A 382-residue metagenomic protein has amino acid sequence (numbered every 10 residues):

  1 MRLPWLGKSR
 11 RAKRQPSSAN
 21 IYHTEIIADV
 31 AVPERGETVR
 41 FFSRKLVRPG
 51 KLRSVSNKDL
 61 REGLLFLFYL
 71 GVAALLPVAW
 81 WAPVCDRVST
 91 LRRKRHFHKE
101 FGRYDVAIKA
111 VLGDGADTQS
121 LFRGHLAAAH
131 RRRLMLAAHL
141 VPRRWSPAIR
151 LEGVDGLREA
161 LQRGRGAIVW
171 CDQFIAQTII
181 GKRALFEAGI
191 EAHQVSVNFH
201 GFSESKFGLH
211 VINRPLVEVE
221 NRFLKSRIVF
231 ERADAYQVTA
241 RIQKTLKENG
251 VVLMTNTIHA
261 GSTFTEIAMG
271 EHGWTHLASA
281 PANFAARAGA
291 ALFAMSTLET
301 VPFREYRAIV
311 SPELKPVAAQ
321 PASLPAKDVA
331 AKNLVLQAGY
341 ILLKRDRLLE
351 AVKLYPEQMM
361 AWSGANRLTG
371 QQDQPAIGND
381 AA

Functional and structural regions predicted by a protein language model:
R2-G7, A381-A382: Long, low-complexity, intrinsically disordered segments
K13-Q177, G181-K182, N213-V219: Membrane-anchoring hydrophobic helices of lipid-metabolizing enzymes
D114-D117, A188-A192, R222-R227, A280 (+1 more regions): Structural alpha-beta junctions
A128-A129, R165-A233: Catalytic core of membrane glycerolipid acyltransferases/transacylases, capturing the structured, soluble-facing
L140-R144, R222-F230, T265-G270: Short, basic, glycine/proline-bearing loop/turn elements
L157-R158, G181-L185, L216-N221, I242-Q243 (+2 more regions): Short amphipathic alpha-helical segments and helix-helix/interface helices
G164-R165, G189, G289, P356: Residue-level detector of structured alpha->beta connecting loops
R214, F230-A382: Non-catalytic C-terminal accessory region of glycerolipid acyltransferases and related lyso-lipid remodeling enzymes
